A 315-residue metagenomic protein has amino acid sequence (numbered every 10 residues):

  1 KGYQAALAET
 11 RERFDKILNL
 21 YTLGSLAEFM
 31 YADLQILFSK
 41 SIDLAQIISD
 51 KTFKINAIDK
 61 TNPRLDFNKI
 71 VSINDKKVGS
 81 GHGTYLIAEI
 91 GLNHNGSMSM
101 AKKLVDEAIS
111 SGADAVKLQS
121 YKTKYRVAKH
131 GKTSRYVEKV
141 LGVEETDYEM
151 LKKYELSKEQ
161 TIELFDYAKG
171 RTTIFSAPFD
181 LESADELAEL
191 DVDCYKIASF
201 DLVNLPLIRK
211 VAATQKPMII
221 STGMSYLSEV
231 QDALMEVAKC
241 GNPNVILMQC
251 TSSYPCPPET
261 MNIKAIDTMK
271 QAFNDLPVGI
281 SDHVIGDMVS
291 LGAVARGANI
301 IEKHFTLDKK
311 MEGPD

Functional and structural regions predicted by a protein language model:
K1-L65: Conserved flavin/dinucleotide-binding core of flavoenzymes
R64-D315: Catalytic cores and adjacent flexible loops of soluble metabolic enzymes that perform enolate/carbanion chemistry on
